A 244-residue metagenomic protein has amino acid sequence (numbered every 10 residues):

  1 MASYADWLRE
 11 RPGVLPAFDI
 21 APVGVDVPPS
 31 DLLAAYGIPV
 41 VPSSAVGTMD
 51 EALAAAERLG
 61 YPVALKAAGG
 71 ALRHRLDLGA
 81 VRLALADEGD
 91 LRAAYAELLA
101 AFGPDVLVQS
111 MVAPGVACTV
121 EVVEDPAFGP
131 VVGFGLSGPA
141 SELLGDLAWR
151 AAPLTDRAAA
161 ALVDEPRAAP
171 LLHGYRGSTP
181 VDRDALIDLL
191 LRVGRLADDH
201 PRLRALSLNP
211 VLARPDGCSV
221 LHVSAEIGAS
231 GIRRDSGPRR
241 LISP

Functional and structural regions predicted by a protein language model:
M1-P244: ATP-dependent carboxylate/acyl-activation modules
